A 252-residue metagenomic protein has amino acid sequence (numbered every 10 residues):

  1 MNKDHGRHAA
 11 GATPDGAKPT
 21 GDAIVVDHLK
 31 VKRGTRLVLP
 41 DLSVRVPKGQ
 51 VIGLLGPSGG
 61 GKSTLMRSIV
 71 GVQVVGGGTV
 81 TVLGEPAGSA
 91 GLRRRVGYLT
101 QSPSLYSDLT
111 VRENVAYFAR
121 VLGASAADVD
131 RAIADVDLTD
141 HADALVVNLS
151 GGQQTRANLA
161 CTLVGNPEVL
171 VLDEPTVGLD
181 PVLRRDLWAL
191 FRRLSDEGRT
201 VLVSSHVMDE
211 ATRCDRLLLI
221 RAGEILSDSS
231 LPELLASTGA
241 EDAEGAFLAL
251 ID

Functional and structural regions predicted by a protein language model:
V70: Helix-to-loop junction immediately C-terminal to a conserved catalytic motif
V75-L92: Conserved ABC transporter NBD signature motif
A116, R120, A126-H141: Conserved ABC ATPase "signature" region
L145-G152: Conserved ABC ATPase signature
L170-E174: Catalytic Walker B motif of ABC-type/P-loop ATPase nucleotide-binding domains
